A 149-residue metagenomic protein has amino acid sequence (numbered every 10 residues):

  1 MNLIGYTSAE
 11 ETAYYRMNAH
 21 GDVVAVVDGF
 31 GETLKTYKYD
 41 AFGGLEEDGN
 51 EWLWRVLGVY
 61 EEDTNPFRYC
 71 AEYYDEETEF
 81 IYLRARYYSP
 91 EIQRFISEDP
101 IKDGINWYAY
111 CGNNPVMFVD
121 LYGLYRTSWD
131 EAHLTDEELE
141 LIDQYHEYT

Functional and structural regions predicted by a protein language model:
N2-G5, R94: Right-handed beta-helix
L3, P66, W107: A residue-level signal for beta-strand positions that form part of recognition/binding surfaces within mature
S8-R84, V116-F118: A motif-centric feature for acidic-aromatic and gly/ser/thr-rich catalytic loops and repeats
E10, D99-P100: Alpha-helix N-cap/helix-initiation motif
V24-V27, F95-D99: A short, conserved beta-strand element enriched in hydrophobic/aromatic residues
G44-W52, R86-I96, D103-A132: Short, low-complexity export/processing leader segments characterized by acidic and small residues
Y74, P100-I101: Short polar/acidic secondary-structure junctions
Y125-T149: Predominantly extracellular/secreted Zn2+-dependent metalloproteases
